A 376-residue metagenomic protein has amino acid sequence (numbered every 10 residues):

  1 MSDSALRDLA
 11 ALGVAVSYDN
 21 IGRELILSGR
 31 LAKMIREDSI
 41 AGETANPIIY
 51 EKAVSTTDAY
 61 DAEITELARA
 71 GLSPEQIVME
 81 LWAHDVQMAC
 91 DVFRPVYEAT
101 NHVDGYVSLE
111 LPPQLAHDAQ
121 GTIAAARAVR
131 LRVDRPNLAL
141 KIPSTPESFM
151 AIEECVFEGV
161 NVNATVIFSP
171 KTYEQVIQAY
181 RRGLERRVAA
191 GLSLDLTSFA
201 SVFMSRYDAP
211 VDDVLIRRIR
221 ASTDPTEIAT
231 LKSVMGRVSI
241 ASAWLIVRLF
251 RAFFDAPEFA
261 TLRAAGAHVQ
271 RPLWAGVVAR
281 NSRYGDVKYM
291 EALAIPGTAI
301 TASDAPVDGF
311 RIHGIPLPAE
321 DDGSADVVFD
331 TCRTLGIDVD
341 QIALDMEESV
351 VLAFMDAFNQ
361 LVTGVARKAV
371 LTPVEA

Functional and structural regions predicted by a protein language model:
M1-G29: N- or domain-start disorder-to-order transition segments that initiate the globular core
G13-S17, A41-T44, D104-S108, N137-K141 (+3 more regions): Structural preference for beta-strand elements that scaffold enzyme active sites
D19-R23, I48, P112-A116, P143-E147 (+3 more regions): Active-site beta-loop-alpha junctions enriched in small/polar residues
L25, D118-I123, I142-V156, S169-G183: Active-site-adjacent beta->alpha loops and helix N-cap segments on the catalytic face of soluble alpha/beta enzymes
N46, L109, L140, C155 (+2 more regions): Conserved, mostly hydrophobic/aromatic
I49-A151: Active-site beta->alpha loop and helix N-cap motifs at the rims of alpha/beta catalytic domains
V160-A305: Catalytic alpha/beta core domains of metabolic enzymes, predominantly
G266-V370: Flexible, acidic glycine-rich loops studded with aromatic residues
